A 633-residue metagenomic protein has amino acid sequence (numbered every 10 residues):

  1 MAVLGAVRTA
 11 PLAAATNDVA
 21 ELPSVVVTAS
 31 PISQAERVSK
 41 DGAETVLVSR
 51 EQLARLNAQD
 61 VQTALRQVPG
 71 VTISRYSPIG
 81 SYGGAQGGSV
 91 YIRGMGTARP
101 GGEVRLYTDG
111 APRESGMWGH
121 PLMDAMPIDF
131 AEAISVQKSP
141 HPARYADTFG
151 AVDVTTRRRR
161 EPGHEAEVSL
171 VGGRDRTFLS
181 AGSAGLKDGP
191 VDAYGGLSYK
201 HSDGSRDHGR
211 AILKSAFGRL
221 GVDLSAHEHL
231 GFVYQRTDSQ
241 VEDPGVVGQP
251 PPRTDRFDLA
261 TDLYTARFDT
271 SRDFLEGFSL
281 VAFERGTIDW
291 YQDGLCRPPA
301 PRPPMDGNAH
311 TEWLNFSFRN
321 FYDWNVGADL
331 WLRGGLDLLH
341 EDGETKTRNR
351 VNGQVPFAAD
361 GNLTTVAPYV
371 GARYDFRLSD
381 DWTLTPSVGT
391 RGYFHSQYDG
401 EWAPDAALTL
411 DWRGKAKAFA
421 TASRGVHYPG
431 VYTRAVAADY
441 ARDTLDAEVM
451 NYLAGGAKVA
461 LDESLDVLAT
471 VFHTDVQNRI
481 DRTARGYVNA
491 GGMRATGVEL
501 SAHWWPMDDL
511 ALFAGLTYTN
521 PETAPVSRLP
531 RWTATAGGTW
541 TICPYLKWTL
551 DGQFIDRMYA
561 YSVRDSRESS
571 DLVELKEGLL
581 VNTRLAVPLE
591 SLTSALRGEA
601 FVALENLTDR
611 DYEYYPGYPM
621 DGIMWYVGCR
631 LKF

Functional and structural regions predicted by a protein language model:
P23-L56, G84-S89, F217: N-terminal periplasmic "start-of-domain" segments of outer-membrane beta-barrel proteins
Q62, R66-A111: Extracytoplasmic beta-strand/coil segments of soluble accessory domains associated with Gram-negative outer-membrane
D124-E167: A beta-strand signature from Gram-negative outer-membrane beta-barrel systems, especially the internal plug domain
G172-H201, R206-Q240, D255-F278, W324-V326 (+1 more regions): Transmembrane beta-barrel wall of Gram-negative outer-membrane proteins
V191, E276-G294, D411-F419, S423 (+4 more regions): Membrane-embedded beta-barrel scaffold of Gram-negative outer-membrane proteins
D223, A420, L453-G455, S527-F633: Conserved C-terminal beta-signal and adjacent last beta-strands/turns of outer-membrane beta-barrel proteins
D238-E242, V246-Q249, S396-W402, T409-A454 (+5 more regions): Surface-exposed extracellular loop regions of Gram-negative outer-membrane beta-barrel proteins, predominantly
Y322, A328, L332, Y374-L378 (+4 more regions): Gram-negative outer-membrane beta-barrel transporters
